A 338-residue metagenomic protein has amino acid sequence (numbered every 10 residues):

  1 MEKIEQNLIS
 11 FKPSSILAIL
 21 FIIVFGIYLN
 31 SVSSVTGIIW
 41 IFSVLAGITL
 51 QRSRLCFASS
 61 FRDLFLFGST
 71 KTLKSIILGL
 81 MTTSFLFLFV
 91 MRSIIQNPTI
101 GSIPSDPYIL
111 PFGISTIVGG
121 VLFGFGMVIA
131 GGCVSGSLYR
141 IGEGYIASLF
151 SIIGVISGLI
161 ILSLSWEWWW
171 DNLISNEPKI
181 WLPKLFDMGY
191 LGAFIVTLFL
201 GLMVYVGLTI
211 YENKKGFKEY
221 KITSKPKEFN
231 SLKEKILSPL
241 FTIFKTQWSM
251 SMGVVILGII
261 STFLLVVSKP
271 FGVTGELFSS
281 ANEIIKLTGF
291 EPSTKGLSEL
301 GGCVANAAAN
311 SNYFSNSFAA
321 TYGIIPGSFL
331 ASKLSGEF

Functional and structural regions predicted by a protein language model:
M1-F338: Membrane-interfacial helix-loop segments of redox and metal-homeostasis proteins, especially TM-loop-TM junctions
